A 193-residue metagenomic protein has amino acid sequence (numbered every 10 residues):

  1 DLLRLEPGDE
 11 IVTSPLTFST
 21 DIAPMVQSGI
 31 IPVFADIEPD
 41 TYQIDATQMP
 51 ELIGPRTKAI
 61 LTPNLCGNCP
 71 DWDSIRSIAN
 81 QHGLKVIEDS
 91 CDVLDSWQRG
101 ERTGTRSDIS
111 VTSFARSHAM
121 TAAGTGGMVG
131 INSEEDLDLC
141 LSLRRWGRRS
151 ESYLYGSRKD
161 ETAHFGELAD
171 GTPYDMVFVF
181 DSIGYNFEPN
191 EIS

Functional and structural regions predicted by a protein language model:
D1-S90, W97: PLP-dependent aminotransferase-like
P50-L52, I78, R102-R106, V129: Short, hinge-like loop/turn segments at secondary-structure boundaries
V93-R99, R106-S193: Active-site region of PLP-dependent enzymes
